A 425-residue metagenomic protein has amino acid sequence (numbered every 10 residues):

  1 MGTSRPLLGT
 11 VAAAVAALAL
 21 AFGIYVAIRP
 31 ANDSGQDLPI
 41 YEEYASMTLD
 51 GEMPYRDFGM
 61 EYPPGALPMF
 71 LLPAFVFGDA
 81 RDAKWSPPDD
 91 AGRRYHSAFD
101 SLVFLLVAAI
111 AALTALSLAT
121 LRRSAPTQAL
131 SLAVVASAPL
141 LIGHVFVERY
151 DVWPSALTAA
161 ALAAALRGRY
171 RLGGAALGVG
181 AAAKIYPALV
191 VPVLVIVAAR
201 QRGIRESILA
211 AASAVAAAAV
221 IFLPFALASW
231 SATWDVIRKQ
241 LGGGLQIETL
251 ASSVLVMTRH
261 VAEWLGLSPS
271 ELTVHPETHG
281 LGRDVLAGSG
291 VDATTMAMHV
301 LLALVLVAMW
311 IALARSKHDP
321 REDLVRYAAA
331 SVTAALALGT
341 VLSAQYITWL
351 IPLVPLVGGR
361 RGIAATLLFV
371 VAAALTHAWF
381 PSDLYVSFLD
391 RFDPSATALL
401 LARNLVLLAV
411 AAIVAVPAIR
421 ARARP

Functional and structural regions predicted by a protein language model:
M1-V236, D292-P425: Multi-pass membrane glycosyltransferase architecture that uses lipid-linked
S207-L302: Membrane-lumen/periplasm interface segments of specific transmembrane helices in polyprenyl phosphate-linked
